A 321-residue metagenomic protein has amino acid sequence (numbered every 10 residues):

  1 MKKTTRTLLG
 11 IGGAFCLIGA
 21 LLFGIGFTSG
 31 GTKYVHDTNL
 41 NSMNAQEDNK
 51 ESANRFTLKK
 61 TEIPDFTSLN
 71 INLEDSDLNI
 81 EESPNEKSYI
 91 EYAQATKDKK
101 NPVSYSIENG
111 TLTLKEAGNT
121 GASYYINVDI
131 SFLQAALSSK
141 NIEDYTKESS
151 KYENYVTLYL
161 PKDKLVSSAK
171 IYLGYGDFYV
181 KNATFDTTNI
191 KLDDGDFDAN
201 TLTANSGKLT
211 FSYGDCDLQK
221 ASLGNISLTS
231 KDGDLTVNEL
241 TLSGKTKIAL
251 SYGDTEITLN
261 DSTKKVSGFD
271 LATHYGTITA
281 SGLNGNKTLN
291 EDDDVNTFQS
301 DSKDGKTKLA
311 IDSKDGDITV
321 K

Functional and structural regions predicted by a protein language model:
M1-S83, L133, S281, K321: Alpha-helical transmembrane segments and their membrane-interface anchoring/capping motifs
T32, N41, N49-A53, L73-D77 (+4 more regions): A broad, low-specificity signal for short, low-complexity segments enriched in glycine/proline and polar/charged
A53-S68, D77-N85, D98-N205, T210 (+3 more regions): Right-handed parallel beta-helix
N72-D75, A93-K97: Short, flexible beta-strand-to-coil junctions
A95-G110, K115, I257-T273: Generic detector of contiguous secondary-structure segments
N200-T201, S206-G207, C216-K321: Short, surface-exposed interaction patches in beta-rich subdomains that mediate adhesion/assembly near membranes
